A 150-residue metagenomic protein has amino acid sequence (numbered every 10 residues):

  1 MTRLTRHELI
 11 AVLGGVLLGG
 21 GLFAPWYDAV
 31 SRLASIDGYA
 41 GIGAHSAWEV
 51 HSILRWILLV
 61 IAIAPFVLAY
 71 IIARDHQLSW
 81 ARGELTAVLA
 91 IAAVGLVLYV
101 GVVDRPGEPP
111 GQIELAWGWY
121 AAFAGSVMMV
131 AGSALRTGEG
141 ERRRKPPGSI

Functional and structural regions predicted by a protein language model:
M1-I150: Compact integral membrane and secretory-pathway proteins
